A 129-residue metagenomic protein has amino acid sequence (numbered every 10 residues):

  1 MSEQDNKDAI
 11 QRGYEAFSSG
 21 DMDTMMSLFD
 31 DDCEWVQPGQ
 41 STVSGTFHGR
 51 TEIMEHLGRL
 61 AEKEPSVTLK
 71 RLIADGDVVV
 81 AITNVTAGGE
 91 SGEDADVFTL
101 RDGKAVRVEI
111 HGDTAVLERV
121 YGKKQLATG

Functional and structural regions predicted by a protein language model:
M1-D5, M54-G129: A beta-strand edge to alpha-helix "cap/lid" segment located at domain peripheries
E3-D21: Short, aromatic-enriched amphipathic alpha-helices that serve as compact interaction elements
R12-E15, V43, R107: Short, flexible active-site loop motifs that bind/organize anionic cofactors or intermediates
A16-S19, D32, K63, H111: Residues at alpha-helix boundaries and the short loops/turns that link adjacent helices
D23-T24, D30-D75: A solvent-exposed, acidic/Ser-Thr-rich amphipathic alpha-helical stretch
